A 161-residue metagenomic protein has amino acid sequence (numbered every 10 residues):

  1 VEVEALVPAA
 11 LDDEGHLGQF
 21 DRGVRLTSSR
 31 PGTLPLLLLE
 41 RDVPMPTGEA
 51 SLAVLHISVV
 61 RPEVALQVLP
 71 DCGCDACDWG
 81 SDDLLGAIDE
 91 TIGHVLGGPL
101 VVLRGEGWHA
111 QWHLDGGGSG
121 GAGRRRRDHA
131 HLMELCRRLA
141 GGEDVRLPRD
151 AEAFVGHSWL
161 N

Functional and structural regions predicted by a protein language model:
V3-A53: Amphipathic, interaction-prone secondary-structure segments
S58-N161: Acidic, proline/glycine-rich low-complexity IDRs
